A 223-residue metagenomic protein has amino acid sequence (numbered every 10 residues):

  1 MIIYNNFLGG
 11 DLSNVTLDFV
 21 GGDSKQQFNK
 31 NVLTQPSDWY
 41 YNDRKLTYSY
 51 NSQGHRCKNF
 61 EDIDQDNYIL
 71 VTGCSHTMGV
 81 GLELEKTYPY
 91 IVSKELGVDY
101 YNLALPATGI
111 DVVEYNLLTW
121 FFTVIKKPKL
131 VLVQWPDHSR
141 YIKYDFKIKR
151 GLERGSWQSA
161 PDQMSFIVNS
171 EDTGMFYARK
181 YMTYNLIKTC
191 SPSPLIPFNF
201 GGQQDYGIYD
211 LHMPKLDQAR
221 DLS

Functional and structural regions predicted by a protein language model:
M1-L70, K126, W135-E171, K180 (+3 more regions): N-terminal secretory targeting modules
N51-D111, N116-L118: Serine-esterase "nucleophile elbow" of acetyl-processing enzymes
S75-V80, L105, Q163-R179: Surface-exposed cleft-lining segments at the edges of enzyme active sites
V92-S93, I187, S191: Structural element of the ATP-grasp superfamily
L96, K127, S191-P194: Helix C-cap/helix->beta junction micro-motif
Y100-A104, L130-Q134, P194-G201: A structural signal for short, well-ordered beta-strand segments and their strand-loop junctions that often border
Y115-K127: Short, well-structured alpha-helical segments in soluble
